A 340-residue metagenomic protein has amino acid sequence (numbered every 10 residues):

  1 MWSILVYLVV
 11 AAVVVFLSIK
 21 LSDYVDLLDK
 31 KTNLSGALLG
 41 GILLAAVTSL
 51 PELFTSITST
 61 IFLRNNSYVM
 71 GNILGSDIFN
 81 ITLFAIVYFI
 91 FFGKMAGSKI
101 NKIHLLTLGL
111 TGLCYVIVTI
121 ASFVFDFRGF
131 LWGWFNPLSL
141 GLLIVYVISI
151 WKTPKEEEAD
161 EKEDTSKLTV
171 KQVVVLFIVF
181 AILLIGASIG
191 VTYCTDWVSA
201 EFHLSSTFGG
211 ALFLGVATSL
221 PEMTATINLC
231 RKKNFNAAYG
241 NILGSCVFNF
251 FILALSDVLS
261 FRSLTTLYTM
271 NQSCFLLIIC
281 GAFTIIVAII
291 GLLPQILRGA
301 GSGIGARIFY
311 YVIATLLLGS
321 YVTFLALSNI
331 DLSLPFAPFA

Functional and structural regions predicted by a protein language model:
M1-A340: Hydrophobic alpha-helical segments, chiefly the membrane-spanning helices and signal/signal-anchor peptides
